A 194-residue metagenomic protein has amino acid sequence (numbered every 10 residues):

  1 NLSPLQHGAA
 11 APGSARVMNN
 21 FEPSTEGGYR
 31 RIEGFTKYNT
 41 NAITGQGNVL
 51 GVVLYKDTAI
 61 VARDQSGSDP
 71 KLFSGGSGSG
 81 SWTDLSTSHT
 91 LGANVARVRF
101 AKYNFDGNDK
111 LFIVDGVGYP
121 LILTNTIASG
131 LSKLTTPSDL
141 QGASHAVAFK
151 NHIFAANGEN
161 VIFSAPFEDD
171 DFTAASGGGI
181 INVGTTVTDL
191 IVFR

Functional and structural regions predicted by a protein language model:
N1-S86, P137-S138, G142-R194: N-terminal beta-propeller domains
Y29, I43, L91-G92, L111: Hydrophobic beta-strand core residues of beta-sandwich domains
S74-F105: A broadly used, surface-exposed interaction patch
R97-T136: Hydrophobic or amphipathic alpha-helical targeting/insertion segments
